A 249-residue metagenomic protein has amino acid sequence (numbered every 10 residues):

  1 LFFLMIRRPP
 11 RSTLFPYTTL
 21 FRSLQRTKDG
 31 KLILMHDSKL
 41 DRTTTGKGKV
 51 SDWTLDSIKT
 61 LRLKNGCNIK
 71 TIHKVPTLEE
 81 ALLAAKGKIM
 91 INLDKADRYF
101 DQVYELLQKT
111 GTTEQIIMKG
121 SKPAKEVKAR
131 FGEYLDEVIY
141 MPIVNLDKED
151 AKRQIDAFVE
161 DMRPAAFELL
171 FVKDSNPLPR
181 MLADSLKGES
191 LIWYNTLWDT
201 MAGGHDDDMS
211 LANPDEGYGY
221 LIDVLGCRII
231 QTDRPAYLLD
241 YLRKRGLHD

Functional and structural regions predicted by a protein language model:
M5-L20: Short, small-residue-biased leader/transition segments that mark boundaries at the very start of proteins
P9, E79, Y104, D156 (+1 more regions): Short hydrophobic/charged patches on amphipathic alpha-helices used for structural packing and interfaces
L14, T71-K74, A96, L211 (+1 more regions): Solvent-exposed, acidic/flexible segments
F21-R26: Conserved metal-phosphate-binding beta-hairpin within the catalytic cores of diverse ATP-dependent phosphoryl-transfer
H36-L146, D161-M162, L169-V172, G188 (+1 more regions): Metal-dependent phosphodiesterase/phospholipase catalytic core, i.e., the His/Asp/Glu-rich active-site region
I143, E149-D249: C-terminal active-site rim and adjoining tail of enzyme catalytic domains
